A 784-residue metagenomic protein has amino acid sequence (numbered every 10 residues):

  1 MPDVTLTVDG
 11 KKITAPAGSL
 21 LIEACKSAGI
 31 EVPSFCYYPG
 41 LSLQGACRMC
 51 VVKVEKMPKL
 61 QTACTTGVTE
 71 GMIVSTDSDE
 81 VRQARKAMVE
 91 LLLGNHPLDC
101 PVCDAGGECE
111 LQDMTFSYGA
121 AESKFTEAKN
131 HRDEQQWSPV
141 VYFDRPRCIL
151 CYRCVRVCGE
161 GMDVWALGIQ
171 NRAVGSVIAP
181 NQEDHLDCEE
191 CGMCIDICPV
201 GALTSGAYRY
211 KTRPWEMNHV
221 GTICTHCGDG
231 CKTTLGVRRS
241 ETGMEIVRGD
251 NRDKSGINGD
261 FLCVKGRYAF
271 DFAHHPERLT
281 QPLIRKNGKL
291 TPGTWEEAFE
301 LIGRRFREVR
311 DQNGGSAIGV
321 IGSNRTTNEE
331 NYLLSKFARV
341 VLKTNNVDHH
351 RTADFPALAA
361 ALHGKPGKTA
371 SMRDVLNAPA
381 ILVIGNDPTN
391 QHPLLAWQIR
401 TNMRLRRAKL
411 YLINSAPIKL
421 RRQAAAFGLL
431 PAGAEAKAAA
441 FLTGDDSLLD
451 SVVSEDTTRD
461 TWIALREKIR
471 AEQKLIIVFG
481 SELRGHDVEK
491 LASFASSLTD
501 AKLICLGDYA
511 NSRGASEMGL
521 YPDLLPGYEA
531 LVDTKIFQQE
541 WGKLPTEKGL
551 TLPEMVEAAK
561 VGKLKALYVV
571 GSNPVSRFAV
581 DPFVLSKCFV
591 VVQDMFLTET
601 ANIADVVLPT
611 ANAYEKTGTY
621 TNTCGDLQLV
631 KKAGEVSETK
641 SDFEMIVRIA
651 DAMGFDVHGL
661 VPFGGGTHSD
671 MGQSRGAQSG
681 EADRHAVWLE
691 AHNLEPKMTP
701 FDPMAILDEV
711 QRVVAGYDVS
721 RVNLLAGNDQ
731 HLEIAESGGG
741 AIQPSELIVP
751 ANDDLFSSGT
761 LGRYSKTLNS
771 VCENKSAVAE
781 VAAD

Functional and structural regions predicted by a protein language model:
V4, D9-G71, D79-A84: N-terminal cofactor/phosphate-binding cores enriched in small/glycine residues, especially glycine-rich loops such as
L6-T7, E70-T76, P180-N181, H219 (+3 more regions): Short beta-alpha connecting loops at secondary-structure transitions that line or flank enzyme active sites
S19-E23, T327, S641: Short, structural beta-strand-to-alpha-helix junction motif
R48-T225, D229-T233, R238, E245: Fe-S ferredoxin-like electron-transfer domains and their immediately adjacent linker/connector regions across
L93-P97, C151, R156, R209-K616 (+2 more regions): Catalytic alpha/large subunits of respiratory electron-transfer oxidoreductases, centered on bis-MGD molybdoenzymes
L98-E127, E635-E736: N-terminal leader/propeptide and maturation segments of large enzyme subunits in energy/redox metabolism and hydrolases
C191, N258-L262, Q628: Short beta-strand-alpha-helix junction that forms the catalytic/metal-binding core of metal-dependent nuclease domains
M372, E615-S637, A650, F655 (+1 more regions): Glycine/threonine-rich phosphate-binding loop and adjacent beta-strand/alpha-helix elements that clamp
